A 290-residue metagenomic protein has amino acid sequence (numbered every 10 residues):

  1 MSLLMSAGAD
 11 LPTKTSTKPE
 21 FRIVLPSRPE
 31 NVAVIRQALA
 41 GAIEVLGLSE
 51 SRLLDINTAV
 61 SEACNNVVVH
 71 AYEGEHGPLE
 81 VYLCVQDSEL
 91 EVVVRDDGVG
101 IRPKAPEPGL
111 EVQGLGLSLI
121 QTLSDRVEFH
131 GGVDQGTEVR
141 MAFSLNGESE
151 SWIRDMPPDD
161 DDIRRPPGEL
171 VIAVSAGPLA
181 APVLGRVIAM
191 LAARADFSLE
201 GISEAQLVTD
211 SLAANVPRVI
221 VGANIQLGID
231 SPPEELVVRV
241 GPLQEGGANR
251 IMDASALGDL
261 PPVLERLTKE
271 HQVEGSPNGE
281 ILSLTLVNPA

Functional and structural regions predicted by a protein language model:
M1-D55, E148-L207: Bergerat-fold GHKL ATPase/HATPase_c domain
M1-R22, V67-V171, N215-A290: Conserved beta-strand-loop-beta-strand hairpin that lines the nucleotide-binding pocket of ATP/GTP-utilizing enzymes
I43, C64, G98, A192 (+1 more regions): Residue-level detector of secondary-structure transition/capping positions
E50-E75, S198-N224, L267: Conserved ATP-binding N-box helix of the HATPase_c
